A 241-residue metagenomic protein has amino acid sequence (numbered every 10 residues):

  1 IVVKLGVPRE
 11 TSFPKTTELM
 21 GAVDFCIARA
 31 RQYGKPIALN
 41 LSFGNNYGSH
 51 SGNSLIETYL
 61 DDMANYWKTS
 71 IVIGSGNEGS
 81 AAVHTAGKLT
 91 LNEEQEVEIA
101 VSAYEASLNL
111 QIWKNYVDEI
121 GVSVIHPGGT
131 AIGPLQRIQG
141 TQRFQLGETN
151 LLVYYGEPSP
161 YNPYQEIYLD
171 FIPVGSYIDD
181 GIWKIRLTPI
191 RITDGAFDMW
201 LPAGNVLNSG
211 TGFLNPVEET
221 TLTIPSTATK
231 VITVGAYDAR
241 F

Functional and structural regions predicted by a protein language model:
I1-F241: Loop-rich non-cytosolic ectodomains and luminal regions
